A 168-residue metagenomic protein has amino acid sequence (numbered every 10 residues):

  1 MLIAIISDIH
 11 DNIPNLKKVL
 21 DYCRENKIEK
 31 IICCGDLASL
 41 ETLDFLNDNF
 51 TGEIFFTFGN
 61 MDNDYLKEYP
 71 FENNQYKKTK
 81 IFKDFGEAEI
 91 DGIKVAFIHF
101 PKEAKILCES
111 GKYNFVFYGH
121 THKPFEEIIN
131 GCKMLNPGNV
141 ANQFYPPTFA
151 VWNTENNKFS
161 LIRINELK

Functional and structural regions predicted by a protein language model:
M1-F45, N49-T51, N63-N74, P147-T148 (+1 more regions): N-terminal active-site segment of His-dependent metallophosphoesterases
S7-H10, G35-L37, N60-D62, F100-P101 (+2 more regions): Active-site metal-binding loops of divalent metal-dependent hydrolases
D21-Y22, D44-F45, F85-G86, E103-L107 (+1 more regions): Short, flexible, glycine/charge-rich loop motifs used to bind or transfer phosphoryl groups or to couple energy/partner
C23-I28, I90, S110-K112: Glycine-rich phosphate-binding loop signature in dinucleotide/nucleotide-binding domains
E41, F56, A88-I90, T154-N156 (+1 more regions): Metal-centered catalytic cores of metalloenzymes
E53-H99: Helix-adjacent hinge/juxtasegments
F55, K94-A96, F100-R163: Conserved beta-sheet core of the metallophosphoesterase superfamily
